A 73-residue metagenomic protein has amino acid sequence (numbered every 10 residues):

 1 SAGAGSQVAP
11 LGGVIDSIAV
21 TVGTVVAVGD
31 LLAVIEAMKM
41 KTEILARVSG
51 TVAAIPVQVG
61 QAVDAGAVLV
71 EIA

Functional and structural regions predicted by a protein language model:
S1-A73: Structured functional modules or segments
